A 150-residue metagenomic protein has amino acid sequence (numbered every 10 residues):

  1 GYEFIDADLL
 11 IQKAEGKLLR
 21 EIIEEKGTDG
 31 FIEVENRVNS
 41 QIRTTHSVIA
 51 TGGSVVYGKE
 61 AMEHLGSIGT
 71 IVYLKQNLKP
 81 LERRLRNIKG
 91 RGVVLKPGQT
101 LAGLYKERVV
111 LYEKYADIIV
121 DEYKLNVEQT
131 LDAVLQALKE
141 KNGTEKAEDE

Functional and structural regions predicted by a protein language model:
G1-L18, T70, K139-E150: Glycine-rich phosphate-binding loop of ATP-dependent small-molecule kinases
D6-V55, K59-E63: ATP-dependent small-molecule kinase phosphotransfer cores that center on conserved nucleotide phosphate-binding segments
G30-R37, G103, E107-K114: A non-catalytic, amphipathic alpha-helix used as a structural packing/dimerization or gating element in enzyme scaffolds
T45-H46, I68-G69, Y115-A116: Short, well-ordered alpha-helix to beta-strand connector turns
G53-V56, N77-K79, L125: Short glycine-rich anion-binding loops that position phosphate/pyrophosphate groups of nucleotides and phosphorylated
E60-E63, R83-N87, D132-A133: Short amphipathic alpha-helical segments
I68-V110: A glycine- and Lys/Arg-enriched "phosphate-lid" helix/loop adjacent to the NTP-binding pocket of small-molecule kinases
V109-E150: NTP-dependent small-molecule kinase module
